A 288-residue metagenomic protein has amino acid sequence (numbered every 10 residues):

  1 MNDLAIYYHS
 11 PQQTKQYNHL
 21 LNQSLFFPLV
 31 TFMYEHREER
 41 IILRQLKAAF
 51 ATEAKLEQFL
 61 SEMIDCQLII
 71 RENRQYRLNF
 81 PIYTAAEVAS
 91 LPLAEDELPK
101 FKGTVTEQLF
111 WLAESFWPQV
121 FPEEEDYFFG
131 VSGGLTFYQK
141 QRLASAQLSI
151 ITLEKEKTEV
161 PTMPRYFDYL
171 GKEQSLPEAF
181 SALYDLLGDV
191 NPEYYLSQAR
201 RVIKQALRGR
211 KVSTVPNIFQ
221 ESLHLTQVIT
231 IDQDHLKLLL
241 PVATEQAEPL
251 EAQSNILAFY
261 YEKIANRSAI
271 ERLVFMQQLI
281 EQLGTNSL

Functional and structural regions predicted by a protein language model:
M1-L288: Non-catalytic recognition/regulatory regions in large multidomain proteins
